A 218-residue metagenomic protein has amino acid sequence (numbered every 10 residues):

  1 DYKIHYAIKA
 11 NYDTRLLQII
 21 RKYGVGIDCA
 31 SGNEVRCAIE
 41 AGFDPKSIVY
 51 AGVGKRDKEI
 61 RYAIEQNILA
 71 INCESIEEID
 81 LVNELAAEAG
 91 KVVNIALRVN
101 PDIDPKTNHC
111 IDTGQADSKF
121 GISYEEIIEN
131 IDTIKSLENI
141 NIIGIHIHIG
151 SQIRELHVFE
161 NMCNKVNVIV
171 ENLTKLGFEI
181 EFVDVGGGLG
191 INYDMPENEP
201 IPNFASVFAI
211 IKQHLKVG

Functional and structural regions predicted by a protein language model:
D1-K3, G218: Short secondary-structure junctions and interdomain/linker hinges
K3-F182, I191: Active-site-proximal beta-alpha core segment in soluble small-molecule metabolic enzymes
V92, V166-N172, A205-G218: Alpha-helix-loop-beta-strand connector modules within alpha/beta enzyme cores
E155-N161, N192-F208: Short glycine/threonine-rich loop-to-helix capping motif typified by GTGT followed within a few residues by an Asp-Pro
G188: Conserved glycine-rich SAM-binding loop
